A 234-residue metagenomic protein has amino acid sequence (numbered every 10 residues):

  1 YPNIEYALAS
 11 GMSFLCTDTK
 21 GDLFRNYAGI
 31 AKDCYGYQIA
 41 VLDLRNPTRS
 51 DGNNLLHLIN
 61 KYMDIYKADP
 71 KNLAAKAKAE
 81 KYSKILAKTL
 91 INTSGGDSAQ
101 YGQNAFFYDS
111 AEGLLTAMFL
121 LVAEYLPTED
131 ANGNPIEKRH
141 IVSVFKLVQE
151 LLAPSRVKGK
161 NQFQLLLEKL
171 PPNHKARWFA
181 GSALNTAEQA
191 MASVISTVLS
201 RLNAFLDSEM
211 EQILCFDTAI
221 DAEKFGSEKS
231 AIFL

Functional and structural regions predicted by a protein language model:
Y1-L234: P-loop NTPase motor domains
